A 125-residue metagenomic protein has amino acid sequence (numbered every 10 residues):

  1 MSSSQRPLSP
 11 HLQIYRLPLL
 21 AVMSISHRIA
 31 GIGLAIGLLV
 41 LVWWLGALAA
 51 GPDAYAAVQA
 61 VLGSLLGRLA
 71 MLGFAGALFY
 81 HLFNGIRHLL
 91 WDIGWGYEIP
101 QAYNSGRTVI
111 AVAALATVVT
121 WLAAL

Functional and structural regions predicted by a protein language model:
M1-L125: Membrane-embedded alpha-helical bundles that constitute the cytochrome b-like, heme-associated redox core of multi-pass
